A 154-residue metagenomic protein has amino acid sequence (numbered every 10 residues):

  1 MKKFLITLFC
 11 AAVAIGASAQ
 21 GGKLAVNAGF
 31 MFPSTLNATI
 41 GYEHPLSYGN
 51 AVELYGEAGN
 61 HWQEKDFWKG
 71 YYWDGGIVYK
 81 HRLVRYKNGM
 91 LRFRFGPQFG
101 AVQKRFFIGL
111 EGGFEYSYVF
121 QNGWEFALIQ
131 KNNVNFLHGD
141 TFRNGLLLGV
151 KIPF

Functional and structural regions predicted by a protein language model:
M1-K23, F154: Cleavable N-terminal export/targeting peptides
A19-E64, K151-P153: Short glycine/proline- and aromatic-enriched beta-strand/turn motifs that initiate or cap beta-hairpins
A19-G22, S47-G49, L83-L91, K104 (+1 more regions): Short loop/turn motifs that connect adjacent beta-strands in outer-membrane beta-barrel proteins
A25, N37-T39, D74-V78, E111-G113 (+1 more regions): Membrane-embedded beta-strand positions in outer-membrane beta-barrel channels/transporters
V26-F32, L54-N60, I77, F93-F99 (+2 more regions): Transmembrane beta-barrel strands of outer-membrane/channel proteins
V26-T39, W62-Y71, F99-I108, V134-R143: Solvent-exposed loop/turn segments connecting transmembrane beta-strands in outer-membrane beta-barrel proteins
E43-S47, K80-V84, G100-V102, E115-V119 (+1 more regions): Structural signature of outer-membrane beta-barrel channels/translocons
T141-F154: Outer-membrane beta-barrel "beta-signal"
